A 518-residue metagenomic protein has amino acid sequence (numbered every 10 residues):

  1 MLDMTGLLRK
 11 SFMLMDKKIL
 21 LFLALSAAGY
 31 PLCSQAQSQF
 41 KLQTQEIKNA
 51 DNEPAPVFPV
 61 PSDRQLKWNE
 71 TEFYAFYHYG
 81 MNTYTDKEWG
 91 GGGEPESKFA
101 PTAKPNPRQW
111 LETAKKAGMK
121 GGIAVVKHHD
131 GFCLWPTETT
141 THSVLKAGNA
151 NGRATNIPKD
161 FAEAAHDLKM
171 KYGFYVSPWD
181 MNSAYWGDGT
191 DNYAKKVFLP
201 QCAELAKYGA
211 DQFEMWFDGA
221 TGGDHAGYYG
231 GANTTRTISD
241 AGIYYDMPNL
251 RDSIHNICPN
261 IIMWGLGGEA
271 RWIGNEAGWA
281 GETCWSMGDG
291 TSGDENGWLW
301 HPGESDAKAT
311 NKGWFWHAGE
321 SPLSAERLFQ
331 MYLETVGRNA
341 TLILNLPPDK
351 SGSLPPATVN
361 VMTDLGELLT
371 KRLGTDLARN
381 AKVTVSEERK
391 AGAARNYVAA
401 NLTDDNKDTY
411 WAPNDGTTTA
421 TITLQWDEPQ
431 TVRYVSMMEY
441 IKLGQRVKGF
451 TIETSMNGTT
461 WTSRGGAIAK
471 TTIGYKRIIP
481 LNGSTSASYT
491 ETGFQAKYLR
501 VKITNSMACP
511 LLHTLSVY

Functional and structural regions predicted by a protein language model:
M1-Q39: Bacterial Sec-dependent N-terminal signal peptides
S38-G416, T431, S436-Q445, A467 (+4 more regions): Mature catalytic domains of secreted/periplasmic carbohydrate-active enzymes
M215, V435, I452, L515-V517: Extracellular beta-strand elements of beta-rich domains used for carbohydrate recognition/degradation or cell-matrix
T418-T419, D427-Y434, A496: Extended extracellular/luminal ectodomain segments enriched in beta-structured repeat modules
L424, K476-E491: Exposed aromatic-hydrophobic patches
Q445-G458: Short, surface-exposed beta-strand/strand-loop-strand elements in extracellular ectodomains
T492-T504: Noncatalytic modules at the cell exterior or secretory-pathway interfaces, chiefly beta-strand-rich lectin/adhesion
M507-Y518: Edge beta-strands of jelly-roll/beta-sandwich modules across compartments, strongly enriched in secreted/luminal
